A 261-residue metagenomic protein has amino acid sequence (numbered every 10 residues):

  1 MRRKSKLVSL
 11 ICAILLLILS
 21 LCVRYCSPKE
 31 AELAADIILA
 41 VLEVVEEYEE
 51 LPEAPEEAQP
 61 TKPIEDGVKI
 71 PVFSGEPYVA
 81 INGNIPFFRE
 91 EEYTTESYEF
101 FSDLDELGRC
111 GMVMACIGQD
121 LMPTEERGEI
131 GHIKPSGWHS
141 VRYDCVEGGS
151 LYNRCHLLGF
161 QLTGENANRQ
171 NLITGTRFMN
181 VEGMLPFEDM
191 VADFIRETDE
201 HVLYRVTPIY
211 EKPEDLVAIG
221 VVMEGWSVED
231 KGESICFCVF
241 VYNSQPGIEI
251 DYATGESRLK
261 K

Functional and structural regions predicted by a protein language model:
M1-C12: N-terminal Sec-pathway targeting helices
K4-K6, K29, K62, K69 (+4 more regions): Context-gated lysine
L10, P60, D66-V68, G75 (+3 more regions): Short, well-ordered helical secondary-structure segments
L10-R24: Hydrophobic membrane-insertion alpha-helices, especially the h-region of bacterial N-terminal signal peptides
A13, A31-A35, A40, A54 (+8 more regions): A sequence-composition feature that detects small, non-aromatic residues
P28-E90, E96: N-terminal, intrinsically disordered, polar/charged segments of Gram-positive cell-envelope systems that serve as
E91-K261: Domain-level detector of nuclease and nuclease-like folds in predominantly extracellular/periplasmic contexts
